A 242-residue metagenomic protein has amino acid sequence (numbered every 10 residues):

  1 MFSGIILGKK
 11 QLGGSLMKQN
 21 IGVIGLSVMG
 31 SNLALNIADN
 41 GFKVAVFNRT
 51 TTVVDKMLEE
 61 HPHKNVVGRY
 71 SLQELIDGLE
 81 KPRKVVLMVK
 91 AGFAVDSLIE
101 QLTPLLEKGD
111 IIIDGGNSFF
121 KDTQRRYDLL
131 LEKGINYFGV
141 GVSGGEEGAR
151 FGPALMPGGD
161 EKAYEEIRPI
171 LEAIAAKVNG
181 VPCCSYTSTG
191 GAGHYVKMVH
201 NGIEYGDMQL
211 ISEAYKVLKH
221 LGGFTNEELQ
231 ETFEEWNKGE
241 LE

Functional and structural regions predicted by a protein language model:
M1-L16: Short, Lys/Arg-enriched N-terminal segments with co-localized hydrophobic residues within the first ~10-30 amino acids
G13-R83, G109, E146-A149: NAD(P)+-binding Rossmann beta1-loop-alpha1 motif at the extreme N-terminus of oxidoreductases
I24, F47, R69, M88 (+3 more regions): Structural motif
G25, E228-E235: Beta-strand segments within the central parallel beta-sheet cores of soluble alpha/beta enzyme folds
T51, L72, G92, F120-Q124: The beta1-alpha1 cofactor-binding region of Rossmann-like NAD(H)/NADP(H)-dependent oxidoreductases
D77, V95-I99, I113, F119-Q230 (+1 more regions): Rossmann-fold dinucleotide-binding core
V86-Q101: Glycine/threonine-rich flexible loop motifs
P104-E107: Short, conserved loop/helix-junction motifs that constitute active-site signature segments in enzyme catalytic cores
